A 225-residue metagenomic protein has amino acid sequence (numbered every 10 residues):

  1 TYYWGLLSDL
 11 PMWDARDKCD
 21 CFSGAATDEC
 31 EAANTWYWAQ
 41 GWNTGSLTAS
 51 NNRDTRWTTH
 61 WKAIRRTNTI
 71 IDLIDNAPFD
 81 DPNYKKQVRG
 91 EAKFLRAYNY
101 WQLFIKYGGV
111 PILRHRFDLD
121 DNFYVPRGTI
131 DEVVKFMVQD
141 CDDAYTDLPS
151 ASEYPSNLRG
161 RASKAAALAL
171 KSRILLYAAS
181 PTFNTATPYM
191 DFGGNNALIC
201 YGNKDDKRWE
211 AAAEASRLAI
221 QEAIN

Functional and structural regions predicted by a protein language model:
T1-N34, W38, R89, G108-V110 (+2 more regions): An aromatic- and glycine-enriched ligand-binding surface/loop that stacks and positions planar moieties
E29-Y107, D121-N157: Conserved, well-structured interaction surfaces
N83, I112-L113, E153, T187-P188: Sparse recognition of residues in long alpha-helices and their boundaries
N99, R114, I174-L176: Hydrophobic side chains in beta-strands
H115-D121: Short linear capping/connector segments at secondary-structure termini
